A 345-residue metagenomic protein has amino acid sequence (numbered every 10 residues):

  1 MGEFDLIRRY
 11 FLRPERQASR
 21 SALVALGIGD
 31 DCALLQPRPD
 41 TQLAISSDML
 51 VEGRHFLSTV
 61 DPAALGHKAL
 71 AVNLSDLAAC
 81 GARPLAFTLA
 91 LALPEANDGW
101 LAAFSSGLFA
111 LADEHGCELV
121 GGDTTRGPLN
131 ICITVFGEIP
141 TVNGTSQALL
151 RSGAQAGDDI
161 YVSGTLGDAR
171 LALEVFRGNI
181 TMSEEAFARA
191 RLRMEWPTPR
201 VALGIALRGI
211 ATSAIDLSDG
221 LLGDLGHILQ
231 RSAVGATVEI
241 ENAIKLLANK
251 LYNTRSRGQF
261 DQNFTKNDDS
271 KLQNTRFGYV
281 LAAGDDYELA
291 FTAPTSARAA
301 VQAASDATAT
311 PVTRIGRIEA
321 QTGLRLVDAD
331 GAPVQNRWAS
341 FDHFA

Functional and structural regions predicted by a protein language model:
M1-A345: Helix-biased detector of long, well-ordered alpha-helical tracts
